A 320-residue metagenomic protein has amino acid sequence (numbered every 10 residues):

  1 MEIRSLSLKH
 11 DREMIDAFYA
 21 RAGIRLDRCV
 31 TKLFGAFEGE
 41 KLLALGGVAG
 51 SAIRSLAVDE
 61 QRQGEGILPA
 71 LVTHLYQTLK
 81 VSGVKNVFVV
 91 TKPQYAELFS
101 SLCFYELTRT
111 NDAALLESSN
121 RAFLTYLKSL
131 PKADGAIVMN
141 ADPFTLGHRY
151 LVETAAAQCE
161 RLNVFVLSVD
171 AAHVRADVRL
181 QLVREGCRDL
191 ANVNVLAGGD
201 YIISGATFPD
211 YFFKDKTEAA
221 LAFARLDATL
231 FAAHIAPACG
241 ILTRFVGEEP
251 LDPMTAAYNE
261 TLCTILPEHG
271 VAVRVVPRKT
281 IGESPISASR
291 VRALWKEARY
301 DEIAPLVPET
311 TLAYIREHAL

Functional and structural regions predicted by a protein language model:
M1-R25: Short amphipathic alpha-helix that is part of the acyltransferase structural core
V30-A44: Conserved beta-hairpin
T31, I53, K132: Short coil/loop residues immediately preceding or within conserved phosphate-binding loops of NTP-utilizing enzyme
I53-G64: A short, internal acetyl-CoA/4′-phosphopantetheine-binding micro-motif in the GNAT/acyltransferase core
R62, G66-L75, G147: Conserved acetyl-CoA pyrophosphate-binding loop and the N-cap/start of the following alpha-helix in GNAT-like
L79: Hydrophobic pocket-lining residues that define ligand/cofactor binding sites across diverse proteins
S82, N86, T91-L320: Nucleotidyltransferase catalytic core that binds NTPs
